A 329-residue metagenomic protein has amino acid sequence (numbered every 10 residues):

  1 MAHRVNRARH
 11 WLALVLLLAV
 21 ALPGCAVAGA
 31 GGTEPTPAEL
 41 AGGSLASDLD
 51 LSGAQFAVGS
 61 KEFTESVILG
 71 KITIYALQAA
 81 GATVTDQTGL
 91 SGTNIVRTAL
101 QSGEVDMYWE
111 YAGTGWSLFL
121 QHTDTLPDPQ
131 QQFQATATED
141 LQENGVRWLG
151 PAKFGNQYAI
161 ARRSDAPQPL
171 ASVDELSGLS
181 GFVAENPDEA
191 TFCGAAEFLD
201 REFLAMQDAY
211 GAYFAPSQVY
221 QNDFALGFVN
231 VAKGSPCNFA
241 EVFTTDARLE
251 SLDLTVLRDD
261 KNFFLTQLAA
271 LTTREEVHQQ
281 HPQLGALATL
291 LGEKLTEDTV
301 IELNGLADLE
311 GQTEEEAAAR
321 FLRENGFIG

Functional and structural regions predicted by a protein language model:
A21-G24: C-terminal motif of bacterial Sec signal peptides marking the signal peptidase cleavage site
A26-G29: Bacterial signal peptide processing site
G31-A57, S177-A190, F327-G329: Immediate post-signal peptide segment of exported/extracytoplasmic ligand-binding proteins
S52-E65, T83-T88, D188-G194: Short, well-ordered beta-strand elements
F119-Q130, Q134-L149, G234-N238, R248-K261: Ligand-binding "clamshell"
Q130-A190, E293-E297: A conserved helix-loop-strand patch within extracytoplasmic ligand-binding domains of the periplasmic binding
Y158-Q168, Q267-H281: A bilobed periplasmic-binding-protein/Venus flytrap-type ligand-binding module shared by bacterial periplasmic
E185-D259: Ligand-binding pocket segment of bilobal, Venus flytrap-like solute-binding proteins
